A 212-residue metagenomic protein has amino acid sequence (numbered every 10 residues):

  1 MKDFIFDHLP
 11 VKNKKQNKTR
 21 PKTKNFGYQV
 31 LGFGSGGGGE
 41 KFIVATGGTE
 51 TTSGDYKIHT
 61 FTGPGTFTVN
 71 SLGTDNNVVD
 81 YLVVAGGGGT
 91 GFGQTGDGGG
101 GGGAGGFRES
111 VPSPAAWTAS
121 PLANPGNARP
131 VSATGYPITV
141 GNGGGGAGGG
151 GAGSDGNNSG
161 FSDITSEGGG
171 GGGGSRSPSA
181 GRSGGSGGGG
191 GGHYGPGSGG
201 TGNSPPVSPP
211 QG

Functional and structural regions predicted by a protein language model:
M1-G212: Glycine-biased low-complexity/repetitive sequence motifs
